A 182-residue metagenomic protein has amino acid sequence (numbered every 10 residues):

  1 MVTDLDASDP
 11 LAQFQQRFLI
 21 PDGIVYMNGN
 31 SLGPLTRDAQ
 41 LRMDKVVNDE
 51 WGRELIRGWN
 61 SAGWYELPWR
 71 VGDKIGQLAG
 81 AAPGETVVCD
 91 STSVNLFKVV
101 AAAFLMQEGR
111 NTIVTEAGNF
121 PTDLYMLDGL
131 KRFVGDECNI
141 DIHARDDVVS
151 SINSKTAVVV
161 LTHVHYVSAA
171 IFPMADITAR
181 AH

Functional and structural regions predicted by a protein language model:
M1-H182: Pyridoxal 5′-phosphate
